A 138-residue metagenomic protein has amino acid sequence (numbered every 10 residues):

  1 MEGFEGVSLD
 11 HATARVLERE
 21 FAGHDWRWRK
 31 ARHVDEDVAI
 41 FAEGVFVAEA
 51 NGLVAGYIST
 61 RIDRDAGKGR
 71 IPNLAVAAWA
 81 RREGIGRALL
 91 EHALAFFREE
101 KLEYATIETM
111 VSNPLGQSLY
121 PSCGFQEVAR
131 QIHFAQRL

Functional and structural regions predicted by a protein language model:
M1-P72, A77, L90-H92, F96 (+1 more regions): Acetyl-CoA-dependent GNAT
F21, A80, E103-Y104: Short, contiguous strand/loop micro-motifs
V76, R82-A95, S118-S122: Conserved acetyl-CoA-binding loop-helix of GNAT-fold acetyltransferases
A78-R81, I107-Q117, A135-L138: Conserved beta-strand-loop-alpha-helix junction that forms the acyl-donor binding cleft
F97-T109: Conserved GNAT acetyl-CoA-binding A-motif
